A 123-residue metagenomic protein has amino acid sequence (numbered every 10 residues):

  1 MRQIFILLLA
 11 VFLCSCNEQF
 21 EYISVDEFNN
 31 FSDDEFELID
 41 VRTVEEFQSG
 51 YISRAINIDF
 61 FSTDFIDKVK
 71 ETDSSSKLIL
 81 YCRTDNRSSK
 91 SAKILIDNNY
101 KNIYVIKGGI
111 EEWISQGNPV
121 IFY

Functional and structural regions predicted by a protein language model:
R2-F5, C16-E27, F31-F36, V44-S76 (+1 more regions): Rhodanese-like catalytic fold shared by cysteine-dependent sulfurtransferases and DSP/PTP-type phosphatases
